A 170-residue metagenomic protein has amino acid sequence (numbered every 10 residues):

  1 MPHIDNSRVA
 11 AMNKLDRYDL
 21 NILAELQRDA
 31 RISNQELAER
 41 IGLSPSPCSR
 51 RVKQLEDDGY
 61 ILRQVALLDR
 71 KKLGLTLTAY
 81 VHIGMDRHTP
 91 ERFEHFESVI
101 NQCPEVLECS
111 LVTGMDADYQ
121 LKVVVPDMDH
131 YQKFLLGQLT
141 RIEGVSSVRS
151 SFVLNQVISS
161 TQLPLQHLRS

Functional and structural regions predicted by a protein language model:
M1-S170: A compositional/biophysical signature of low hydrophobicity enriched in polar/charged and small residues
